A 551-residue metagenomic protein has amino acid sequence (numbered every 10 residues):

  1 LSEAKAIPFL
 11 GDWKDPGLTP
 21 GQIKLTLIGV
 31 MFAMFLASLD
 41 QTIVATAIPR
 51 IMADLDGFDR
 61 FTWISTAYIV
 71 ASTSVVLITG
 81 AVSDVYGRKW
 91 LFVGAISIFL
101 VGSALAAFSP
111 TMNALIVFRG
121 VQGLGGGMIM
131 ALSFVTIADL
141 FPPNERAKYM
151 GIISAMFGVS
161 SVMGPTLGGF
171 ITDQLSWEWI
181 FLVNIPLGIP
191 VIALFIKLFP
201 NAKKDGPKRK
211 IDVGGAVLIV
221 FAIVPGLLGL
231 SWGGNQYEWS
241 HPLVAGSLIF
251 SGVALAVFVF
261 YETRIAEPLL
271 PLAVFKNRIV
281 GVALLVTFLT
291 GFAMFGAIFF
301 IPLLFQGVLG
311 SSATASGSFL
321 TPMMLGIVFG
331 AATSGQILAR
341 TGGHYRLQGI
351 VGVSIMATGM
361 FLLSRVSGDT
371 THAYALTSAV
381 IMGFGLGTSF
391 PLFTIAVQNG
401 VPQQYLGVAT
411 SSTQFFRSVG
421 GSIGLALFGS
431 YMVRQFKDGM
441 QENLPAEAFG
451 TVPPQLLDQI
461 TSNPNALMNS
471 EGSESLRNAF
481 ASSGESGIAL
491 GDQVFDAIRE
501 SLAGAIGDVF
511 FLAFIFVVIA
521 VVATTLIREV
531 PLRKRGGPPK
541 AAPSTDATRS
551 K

Functional and structural regions predicted by a protein language model:
S2-T26, V30-F32, V257-F260, R340 (+1 more regions): Transmembrane-helix exit segments and adjacent C-terminal regions of multi-pass membrane proteins
K24-V76, G80, A114, S176 (+8 more regions): Transmembrane core module of solute transporters
M34, I96, L100-S103, F118-R119 (+6 more regions): A generic transmembrane-helix signature of 12-TM secondary carrier transporters
S38, T42, A107, G123-A131 (+4 more regions): Small-residue-rich segments within alpha-helical transmembrane domains of MFS-like 12-TM solute carriers
T46, V76-I219, W232, P242 (+1 more regions): Helix-loop-helix hairpins in multi-pass membrane proteins, especially solute transporters
R60, E145-I152, Y405-S412: Cytoplasmic loop-to-transmembrane helix junctions
M163-P165, A297, L303, S316 (+4 more regions): Small-residue-rich alpha-helical segments with characteristic i,i+4
F181-I196, I219, S247-A254, D508-T525: Symmetry-related core transmembrane helices of the 12-TM Major Facilitator Superfamily/SLC fold
